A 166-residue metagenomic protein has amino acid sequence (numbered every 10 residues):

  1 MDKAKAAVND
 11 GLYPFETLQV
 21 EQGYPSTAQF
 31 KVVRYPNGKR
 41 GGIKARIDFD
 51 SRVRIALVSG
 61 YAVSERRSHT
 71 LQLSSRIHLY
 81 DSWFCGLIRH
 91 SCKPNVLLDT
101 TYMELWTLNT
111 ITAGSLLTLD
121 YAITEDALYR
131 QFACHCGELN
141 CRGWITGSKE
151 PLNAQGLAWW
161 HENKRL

Functional and structural regions predicted by a protein language model:
M1-L166: Conserved catalytic SET/PR domain of SAM-dependent protein methyltransferases, capturing the structural core that binds
